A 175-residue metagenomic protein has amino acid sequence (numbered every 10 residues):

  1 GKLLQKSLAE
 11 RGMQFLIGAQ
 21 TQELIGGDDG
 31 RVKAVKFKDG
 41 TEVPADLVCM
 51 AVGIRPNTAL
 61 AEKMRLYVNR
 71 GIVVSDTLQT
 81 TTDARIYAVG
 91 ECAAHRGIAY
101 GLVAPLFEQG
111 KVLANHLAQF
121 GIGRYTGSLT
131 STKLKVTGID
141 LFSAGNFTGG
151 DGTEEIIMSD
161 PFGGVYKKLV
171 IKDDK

Functional and structural regions predicted by a protein language model:
G1-I25, L106, R124-V136: Rossmann-like dinucleotide-binding cores of NAD(P)H-dependent redox enzymes
R11, A19-Q20, R31, D39 (+2 more regions): Residue-level marker for the onset of beta-strands and adjacent loop->beta junctions in well-ordered domains
Q14-F15, Y67, D140: Conserved beta-strand segments of alpha/beta enzyme cores
Q20, G40-T41, I139, K175: Well-ordered beta-strand scaffold positions
E23, T77, K168: Short, surface-exposed charged micro-motifs
G26-K36, T41-N115: FAD-site-proximal beta/loop scaffold in flavoenzymes
C92-K175: Mid-to-C-terminal Rossmann-like scaffold of FAD/NAD(P)H-dependent oxidoreductases
